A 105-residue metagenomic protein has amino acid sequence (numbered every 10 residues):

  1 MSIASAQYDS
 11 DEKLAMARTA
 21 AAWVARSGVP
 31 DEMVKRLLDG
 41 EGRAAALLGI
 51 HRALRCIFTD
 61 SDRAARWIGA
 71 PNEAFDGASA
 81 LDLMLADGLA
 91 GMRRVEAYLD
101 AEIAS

Functional and structural regions predicted by a protein language model:
M1-S105: Non-transmembrane "mature" sequence context
